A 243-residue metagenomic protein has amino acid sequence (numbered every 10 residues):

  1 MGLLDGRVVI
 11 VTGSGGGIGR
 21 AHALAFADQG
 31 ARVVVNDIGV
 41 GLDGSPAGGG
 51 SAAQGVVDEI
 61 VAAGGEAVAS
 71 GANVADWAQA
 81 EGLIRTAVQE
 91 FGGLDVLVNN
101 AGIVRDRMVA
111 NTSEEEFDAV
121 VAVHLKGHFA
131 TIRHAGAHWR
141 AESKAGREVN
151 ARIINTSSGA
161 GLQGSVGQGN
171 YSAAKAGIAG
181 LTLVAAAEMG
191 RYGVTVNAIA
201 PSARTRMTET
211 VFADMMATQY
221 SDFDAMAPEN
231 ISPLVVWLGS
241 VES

Functional and structural regions predicted by a protein language model:
G2-V35: Canonical Rossmann dinucleotide-binding motif of NAD(H)/NADP(H)-dependent dehydrogenases/reductases, specifically
D5, A63-E66, T86-N99, R105 (+2 more regions): A glycine-rich helix->loop->beta "capping" turn within Rossmann-like NAD(P)(H)-dependent oxidoreductase domains
G19, I132, A174, T182: Active-site helix of classical SDR
G50-Q54, G71-R85, E114: The beta1-alpha1 cofactor-binding region of Rossmann-like NAD(H)/NADP(H)-dependent oxidoreductases
I60, M108-V109, E116-D118: Substrate-binding pocket helix/loop in short-chain dehydrogenase/reductase
S158: Residue(s) in the substrate-gating loop at a strand-loop-helix junction that position the organic substrate next
A198, T218-S243: C-terminal helical subdomain
